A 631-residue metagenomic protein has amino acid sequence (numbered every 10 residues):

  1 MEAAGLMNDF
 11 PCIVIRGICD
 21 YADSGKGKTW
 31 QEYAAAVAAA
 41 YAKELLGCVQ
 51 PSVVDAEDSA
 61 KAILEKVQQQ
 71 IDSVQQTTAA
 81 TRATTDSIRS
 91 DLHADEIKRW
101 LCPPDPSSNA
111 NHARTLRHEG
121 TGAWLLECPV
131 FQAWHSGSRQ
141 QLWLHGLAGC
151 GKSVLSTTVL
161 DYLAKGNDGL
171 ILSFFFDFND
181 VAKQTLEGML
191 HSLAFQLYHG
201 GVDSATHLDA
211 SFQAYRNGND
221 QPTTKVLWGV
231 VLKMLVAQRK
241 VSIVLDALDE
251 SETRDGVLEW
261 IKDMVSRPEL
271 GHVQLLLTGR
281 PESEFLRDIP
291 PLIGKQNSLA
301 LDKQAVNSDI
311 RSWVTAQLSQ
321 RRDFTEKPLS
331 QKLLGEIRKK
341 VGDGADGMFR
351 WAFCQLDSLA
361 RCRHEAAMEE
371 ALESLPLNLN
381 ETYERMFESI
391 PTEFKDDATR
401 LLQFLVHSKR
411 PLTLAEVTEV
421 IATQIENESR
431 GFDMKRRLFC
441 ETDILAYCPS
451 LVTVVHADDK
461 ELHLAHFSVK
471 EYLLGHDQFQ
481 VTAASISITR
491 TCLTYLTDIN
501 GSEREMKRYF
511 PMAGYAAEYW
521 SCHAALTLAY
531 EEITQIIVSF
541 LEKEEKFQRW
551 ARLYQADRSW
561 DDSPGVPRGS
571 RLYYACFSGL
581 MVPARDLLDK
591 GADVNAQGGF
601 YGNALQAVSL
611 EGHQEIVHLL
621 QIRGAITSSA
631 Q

Functional and structural regions predicted by a protein language model:
M1-R82: Accessory terminal and edge-of-domain segments that mediate assembly/interaction and cofactor placement around
P11-I13, I18-Y21, G200-S204, V469 (+1 more regions): Short connector loops/turns at beta-strand edges and beta->alpha or beta->beta junctions
A40-G47, F195, D357, C522: Short glycine/serine- and small hydrophobic-enriched flexible loop segments
A56-A79, V241, A483-G591, A596: Hydrophobic repeat-domain scaffold segments
D72-R490, T494-T497, S502-M506, D561-G565 (+5 more regions): Conserved NB-ARC/NACHT P-loop NTPase core of NLR-like innate immune receptors
L572-Y573, G602-Q606: Ankyrin repeat (ANK) core detector
D586, H618-L619: Ankyrin-repeat helix-biased signature
A592, G624-I626: Ankyrin-repeat C-terminal turn/loop position
